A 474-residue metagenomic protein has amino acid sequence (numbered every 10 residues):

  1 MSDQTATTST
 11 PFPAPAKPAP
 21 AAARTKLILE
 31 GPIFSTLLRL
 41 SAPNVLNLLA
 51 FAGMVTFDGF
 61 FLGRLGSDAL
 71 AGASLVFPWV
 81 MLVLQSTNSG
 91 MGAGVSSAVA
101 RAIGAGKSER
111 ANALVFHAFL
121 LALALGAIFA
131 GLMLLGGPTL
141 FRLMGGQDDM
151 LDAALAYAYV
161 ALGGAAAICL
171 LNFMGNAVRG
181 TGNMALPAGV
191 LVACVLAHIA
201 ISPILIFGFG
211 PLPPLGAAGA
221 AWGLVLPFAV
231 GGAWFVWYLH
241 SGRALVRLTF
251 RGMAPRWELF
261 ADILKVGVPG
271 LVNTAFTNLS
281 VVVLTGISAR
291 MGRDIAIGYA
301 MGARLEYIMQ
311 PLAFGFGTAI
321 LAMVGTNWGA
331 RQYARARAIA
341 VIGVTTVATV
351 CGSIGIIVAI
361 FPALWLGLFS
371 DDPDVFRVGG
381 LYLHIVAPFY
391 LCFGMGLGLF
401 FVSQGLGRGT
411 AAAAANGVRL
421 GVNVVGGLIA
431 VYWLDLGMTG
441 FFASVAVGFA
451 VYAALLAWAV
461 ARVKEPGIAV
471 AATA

Functional and structural regions predicted by a protein language model:
M1-N44, V99-A166, A197-I204, L212-V268 (+2 more regions): Short alpha-helical transmembrane segments in multi-pass integral membrane proteins
R39, L62-M81, D149-A156, A217-A218 (+5 more regions): Interfacial/gating helices of multi-pass transporter permease domains
R39-D58, V160, P227-G231, F235 (+2 more regions): Transmembrane helical elements of multi-pass membrane transporters/channels
V45, L49-A71, F141-D148, I204-L215 (+4 more regions): Helix-terminus/linker motif at the lipid-water interface of multi-pass membrane proteins
L46, A50, M54, V83 (+17 more regions): Residue-level hotspots within pore-lining transmembrane alpha-helices of multi-pass secondary transporters
T56-F60, L82, G131, T139 (+10 more regions): Alpha-helical transmembrane segments of multipass membrane proteins
L70-G131, I168-G182, L186-P187, G298-P362 (+2 more regions): Small-residue-rich hydrophobic transmembrane alpha-helices
G92, S96, V160-G180, P187-V195 (+5 more regions): Short runs within selected transmembrane alpha-helices of multi-pass transporters and secretion channels
